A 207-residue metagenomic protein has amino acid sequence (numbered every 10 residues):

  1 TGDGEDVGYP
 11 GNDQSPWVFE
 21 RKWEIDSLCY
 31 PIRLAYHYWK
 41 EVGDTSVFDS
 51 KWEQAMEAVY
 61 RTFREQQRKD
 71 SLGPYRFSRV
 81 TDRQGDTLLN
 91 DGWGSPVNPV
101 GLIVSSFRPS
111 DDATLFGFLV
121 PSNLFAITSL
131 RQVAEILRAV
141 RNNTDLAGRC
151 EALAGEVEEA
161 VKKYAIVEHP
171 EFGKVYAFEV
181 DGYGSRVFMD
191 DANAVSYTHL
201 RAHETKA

Functional and structural regions predicted by a protein language model:
T1-D3, V80-P99, K162-H169: An acidic intrinsically disordered interaction segment
T1-G85: Aromatic-rich carbohydrate-recognition surfaces in CAZymes
G2-P10, P96-R108: Active-site-adjacent bridging/hinge elements
D13-D26, P109-N123, E179-Y197: Solvent-exposed loop and edge beta-strand segments that line ligand/cofactor-binding and catalytic clefts
Y38-K51, A113, V133-R149: Inter-helical turn/loop segments and adjacent helix faces that build the functional surface of alpha-helical bundle
P121-A134: A conserved active-site cap/scaffold subdomain adjacent to cofactor or substrate pockets
L146-G184: Acidic, glycine-rich loop-and-beta core segments that form the ion-binding/anion-interacting portion of active sites
T198-A207: Conserved small/polar residues in nucleotide/adenosyl-binding loops
